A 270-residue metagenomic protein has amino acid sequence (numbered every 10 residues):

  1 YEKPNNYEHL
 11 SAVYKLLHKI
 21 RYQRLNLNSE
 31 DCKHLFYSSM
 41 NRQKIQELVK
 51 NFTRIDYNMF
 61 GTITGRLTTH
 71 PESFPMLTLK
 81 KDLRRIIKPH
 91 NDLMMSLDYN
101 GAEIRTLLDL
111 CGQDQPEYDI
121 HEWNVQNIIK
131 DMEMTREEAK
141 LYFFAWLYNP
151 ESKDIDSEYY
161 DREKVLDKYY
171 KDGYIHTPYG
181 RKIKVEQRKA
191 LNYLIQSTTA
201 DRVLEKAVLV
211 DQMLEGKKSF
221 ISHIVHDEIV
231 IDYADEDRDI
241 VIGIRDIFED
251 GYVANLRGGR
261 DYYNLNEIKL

Functional and structural regions predicted by a protein language model:
Y1-L270: Conserved catalytic core of nucleotide polymerization and phosphodiester-bond processing enzymes
